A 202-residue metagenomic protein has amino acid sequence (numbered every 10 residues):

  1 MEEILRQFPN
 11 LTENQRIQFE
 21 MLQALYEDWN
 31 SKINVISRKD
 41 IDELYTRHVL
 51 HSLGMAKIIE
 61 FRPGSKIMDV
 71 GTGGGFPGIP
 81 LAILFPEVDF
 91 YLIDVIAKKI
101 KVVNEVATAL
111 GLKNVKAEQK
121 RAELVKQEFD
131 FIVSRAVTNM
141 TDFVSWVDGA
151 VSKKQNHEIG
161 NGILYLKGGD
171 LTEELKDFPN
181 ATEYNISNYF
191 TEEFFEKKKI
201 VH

Functional and structural regions predicted by a protein language model:
M1-R38, D42: N-terminal auxiliary segments of SAM/dcSAM-dependent transferases
D28, K32, Y45-P63: Conserved alpha-helix/loop element of class I SAM-dependent methyltransferases that forms part of the SAM/SAH-binding
N30, A107, V151: Conserved hydrophobic residues forming the short capping helix/wall of the S-adenosyl-L-methionine
L53-S134, V144: Conserved SAM/SAH cofactor-binding pocket of Class I
I83-D89, V151-K153, E158: Conserved S-adenosyl-L-methionine
M140-V151: A short, conserved alpha-helix within the catalytic core of class I
Q155-L171: Conserved beta-strand signature within the Rossmann-like core of class I S-adenosyl-L-methionine
G169-H202: Active-site capping/gating segments
